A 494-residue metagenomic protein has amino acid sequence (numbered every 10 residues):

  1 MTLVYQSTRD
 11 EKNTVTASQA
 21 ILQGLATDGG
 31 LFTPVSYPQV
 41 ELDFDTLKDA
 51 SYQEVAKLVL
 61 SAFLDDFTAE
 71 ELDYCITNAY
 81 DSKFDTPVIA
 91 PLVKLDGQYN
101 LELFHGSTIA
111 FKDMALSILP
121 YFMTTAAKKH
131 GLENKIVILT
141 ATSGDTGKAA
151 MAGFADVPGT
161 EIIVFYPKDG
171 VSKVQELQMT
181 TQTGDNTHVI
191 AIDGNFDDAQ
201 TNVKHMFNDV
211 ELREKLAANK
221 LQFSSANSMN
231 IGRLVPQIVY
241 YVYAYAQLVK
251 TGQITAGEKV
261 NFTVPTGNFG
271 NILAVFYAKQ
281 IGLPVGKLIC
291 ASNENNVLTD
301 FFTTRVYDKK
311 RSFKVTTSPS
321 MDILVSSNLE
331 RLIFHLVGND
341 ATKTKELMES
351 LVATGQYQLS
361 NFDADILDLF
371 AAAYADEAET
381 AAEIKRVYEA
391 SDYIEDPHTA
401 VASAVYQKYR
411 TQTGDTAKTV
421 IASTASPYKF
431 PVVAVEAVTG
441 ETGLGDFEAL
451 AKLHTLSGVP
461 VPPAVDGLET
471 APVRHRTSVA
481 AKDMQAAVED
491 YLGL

Functional and structural regions predicted by a protein language model:
M1-L494: PLP-dependent amino-acid enzyme catalytic core
